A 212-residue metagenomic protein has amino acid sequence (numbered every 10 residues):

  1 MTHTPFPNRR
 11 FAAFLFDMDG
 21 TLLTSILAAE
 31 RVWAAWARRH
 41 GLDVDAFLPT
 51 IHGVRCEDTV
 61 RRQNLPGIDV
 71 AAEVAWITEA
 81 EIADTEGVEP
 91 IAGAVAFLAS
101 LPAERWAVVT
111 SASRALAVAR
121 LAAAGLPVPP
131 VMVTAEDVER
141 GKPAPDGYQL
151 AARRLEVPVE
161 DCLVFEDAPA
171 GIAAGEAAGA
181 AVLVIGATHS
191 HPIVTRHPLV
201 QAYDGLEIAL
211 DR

Functional and structural regions predicted by a protein language model:
M1-A12, S113-R212: Asp-based, Mg2+/Mn2+-dependent phosphohydrolase catalytic module
T4-P102, S113-A115, L126: N-terminal helical cap/lid subdomain that shapes the substrate entry/recognition surface in HAD-like hydrolases
T24, V108-T110, V184: Hydrophobic residues in well-ordered beta-strands that form the structural core
H52, V95-L98, E104, C162 (+2 more regions): Intrinsically disordered, low-complexity proline-rich regions
P90, V109, R140: Residue-level marker of regulatory loop/turn positions in helix-turn-helix DNA-binding domains and in histidine
L98, A107, V133: Internal catalytic-core helix/loop-beta-alpha segment that presents or stabilizes conserved functional determinants
A103-E104, A180: A short helix->loop->beta-strand "cap" motif at the edges of active sites that frequently abuts
R105-V109, A123-A124: N-terminal-biased segments
